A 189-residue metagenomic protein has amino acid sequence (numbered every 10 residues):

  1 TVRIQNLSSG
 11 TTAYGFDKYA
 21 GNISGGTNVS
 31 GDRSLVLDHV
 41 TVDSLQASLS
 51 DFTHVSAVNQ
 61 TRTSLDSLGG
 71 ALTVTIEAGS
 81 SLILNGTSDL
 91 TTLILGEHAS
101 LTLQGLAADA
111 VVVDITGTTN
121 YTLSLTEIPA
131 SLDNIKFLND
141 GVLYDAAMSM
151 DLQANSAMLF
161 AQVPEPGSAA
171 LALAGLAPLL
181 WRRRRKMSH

Functional and structural regions predicted by a protein language model:
T1-V2, T11-Y14, Y19-G21, T27 (+13 more regions): The right-handed parallel beta-helix/beta-solenoid scaffold, focusing on the short coil/turn and N-cap positions
L106: Glycine-/small-residue-enriched capping loops at alpha/beta junctions
M158-L173: Short, threonine-centered small-residue motifs that mark membrane-proximal processing/anchoring sites and TM-junction
A172-H189: C-terminal cell-surface anchoring/sorting signal
